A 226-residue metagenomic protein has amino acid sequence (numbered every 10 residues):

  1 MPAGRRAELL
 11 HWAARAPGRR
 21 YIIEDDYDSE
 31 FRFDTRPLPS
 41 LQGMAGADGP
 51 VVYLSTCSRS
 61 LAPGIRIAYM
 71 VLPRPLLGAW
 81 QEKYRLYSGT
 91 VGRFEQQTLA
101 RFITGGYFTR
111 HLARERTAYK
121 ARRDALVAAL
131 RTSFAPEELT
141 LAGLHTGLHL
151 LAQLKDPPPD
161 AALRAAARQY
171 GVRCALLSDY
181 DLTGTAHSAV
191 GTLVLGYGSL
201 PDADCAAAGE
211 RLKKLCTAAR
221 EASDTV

Functional and structural regions predicted by a protein language model:
M1-G18, D28-S60: Active-site pre-lysine segment of PLP-dependent enzymes
G43-E82, F94: Active-site PLP attachment segment
A47, D160-R164, C174-D202: Active-site-adjacent capping/gating segments
V71, L151-Q153, G196-G198: Short hydrophobic/aromatic beta-strand micro-patches that form the beta-sheet surface supporting nucleotide- or nucleic
Q81-Y84, G105-V127, P157: Structural signature of PLP-dependent enzymes
A100, R116-V127, L139-Q153, L163-A166: Conserved glycine-rich beta-strand-loop-beta hairpin in the small C-terminal domain of fold type I
Q169, A186-V226: PLP-dependent enzyme catalytic core of the Aspartate aminotransferase-like
